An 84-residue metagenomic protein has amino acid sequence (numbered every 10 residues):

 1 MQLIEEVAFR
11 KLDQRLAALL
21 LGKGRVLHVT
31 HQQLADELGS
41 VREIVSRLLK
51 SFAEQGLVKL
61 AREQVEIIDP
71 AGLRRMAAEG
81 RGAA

Functional and structural regions predicted by a protein language model:
M1-A8: Compact structured core domains
R10-L12, L19-A84: Phosphate-/nucleic-acid-contacting segments
